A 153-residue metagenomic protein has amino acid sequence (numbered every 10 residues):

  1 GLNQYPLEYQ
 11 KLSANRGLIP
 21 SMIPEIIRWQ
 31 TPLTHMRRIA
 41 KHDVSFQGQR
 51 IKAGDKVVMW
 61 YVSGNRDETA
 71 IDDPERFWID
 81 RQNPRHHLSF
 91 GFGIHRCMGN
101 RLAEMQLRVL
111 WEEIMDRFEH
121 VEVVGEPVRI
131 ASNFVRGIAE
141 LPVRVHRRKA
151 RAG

Functional and structural regions predicted by a protein language model:
G1-G153: Cytochrome P450
